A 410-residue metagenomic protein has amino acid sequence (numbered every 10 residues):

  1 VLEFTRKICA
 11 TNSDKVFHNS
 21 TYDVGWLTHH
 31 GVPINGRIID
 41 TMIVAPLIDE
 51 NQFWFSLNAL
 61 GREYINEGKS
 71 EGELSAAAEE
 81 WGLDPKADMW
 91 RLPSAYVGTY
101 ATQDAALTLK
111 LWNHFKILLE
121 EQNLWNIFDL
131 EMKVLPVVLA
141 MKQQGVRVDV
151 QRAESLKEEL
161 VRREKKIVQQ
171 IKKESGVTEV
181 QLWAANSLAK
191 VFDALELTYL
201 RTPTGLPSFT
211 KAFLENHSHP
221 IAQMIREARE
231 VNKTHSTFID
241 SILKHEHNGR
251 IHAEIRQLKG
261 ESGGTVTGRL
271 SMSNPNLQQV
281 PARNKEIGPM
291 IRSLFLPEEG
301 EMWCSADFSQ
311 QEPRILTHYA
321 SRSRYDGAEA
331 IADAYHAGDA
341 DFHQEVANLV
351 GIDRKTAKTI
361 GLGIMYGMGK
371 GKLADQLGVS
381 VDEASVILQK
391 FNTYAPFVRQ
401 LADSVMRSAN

Functional and structural regions predicted by a protein language model:
V1, E312-L349: Metal-dependent catalytic core segments for phosphate chemistry
V1-A59, E63, G268, R283-G288 (+3 more regions): Conserved RNase H-like, two-metal-ion catalytic cores of nucleic-acid enzymes
S13-N19, E179-Q181, D307: Short glycine-rich phosphate-binding loop at a beta-alpha junction
N35, Q52-F55, R62-I65, S70-I287 (+6 more regions): Conserved "right-hand" nucleotidyltransferase catalytic core of DNA-directed polymerases
D40, D307, A347: Active-site glycine-centered loops adjacent to acidic/histidine catalytic or metal-binding residues that shape
L47-E50, T99, A306, A334-A337: Conserved, non-catalytic sequence blocks in retroelement Pol enzymes and Pol-derived host proteins
I291: Cytosolic ligand/metal-binding cores
K355-Y366: Short, amphipathic alpha-helical "recognition" segments used to contact nucleic acids or chromatin
